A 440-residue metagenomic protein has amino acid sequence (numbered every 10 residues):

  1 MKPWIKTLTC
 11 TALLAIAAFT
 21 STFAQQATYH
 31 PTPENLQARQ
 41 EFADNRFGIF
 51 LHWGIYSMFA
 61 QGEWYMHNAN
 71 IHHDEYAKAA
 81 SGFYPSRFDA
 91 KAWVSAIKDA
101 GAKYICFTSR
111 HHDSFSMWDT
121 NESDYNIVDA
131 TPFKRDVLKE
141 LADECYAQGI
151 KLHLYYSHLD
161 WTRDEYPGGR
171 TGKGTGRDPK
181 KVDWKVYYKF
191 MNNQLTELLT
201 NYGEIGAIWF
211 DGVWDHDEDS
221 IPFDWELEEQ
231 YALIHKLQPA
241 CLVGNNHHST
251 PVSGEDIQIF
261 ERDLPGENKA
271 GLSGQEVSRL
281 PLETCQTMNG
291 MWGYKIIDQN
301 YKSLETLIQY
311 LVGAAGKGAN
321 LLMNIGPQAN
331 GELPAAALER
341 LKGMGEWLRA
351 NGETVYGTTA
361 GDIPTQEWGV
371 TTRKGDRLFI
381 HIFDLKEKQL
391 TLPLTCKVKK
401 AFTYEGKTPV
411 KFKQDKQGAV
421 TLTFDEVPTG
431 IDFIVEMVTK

Functional and structural regions predicted by a protein language model:
M1-Q26: Bacterial Sec-dependent N-terminal signal peptides
Q25-K440: Mature catalytic domains of secreted/periplasmic carbohydrate-active enzymes
